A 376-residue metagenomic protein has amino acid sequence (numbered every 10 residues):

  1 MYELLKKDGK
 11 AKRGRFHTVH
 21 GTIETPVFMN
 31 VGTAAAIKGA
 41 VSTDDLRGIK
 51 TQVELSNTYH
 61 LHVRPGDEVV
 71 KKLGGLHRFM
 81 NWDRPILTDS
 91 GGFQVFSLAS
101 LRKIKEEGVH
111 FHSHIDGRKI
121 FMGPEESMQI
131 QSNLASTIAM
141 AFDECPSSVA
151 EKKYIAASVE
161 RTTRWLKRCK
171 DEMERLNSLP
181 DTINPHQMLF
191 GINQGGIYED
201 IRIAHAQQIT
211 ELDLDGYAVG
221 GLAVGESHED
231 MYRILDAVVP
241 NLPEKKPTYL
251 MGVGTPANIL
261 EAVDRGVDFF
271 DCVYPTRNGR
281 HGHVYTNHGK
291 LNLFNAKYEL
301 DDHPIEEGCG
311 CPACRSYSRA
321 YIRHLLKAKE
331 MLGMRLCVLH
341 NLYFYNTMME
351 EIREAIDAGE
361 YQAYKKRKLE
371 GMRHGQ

Functional and structural regions predicted by a protein language model:
M1-I183, A296-E299: Non-catalytic, usually N-terminal nucleic-acid engagement modules in DNA/RNA processing proteins
M1-R15, I23-G32, G39-A40, D143-V149 (+1 more regions): C-terminal extensions of enzymes
G21, E54, D89, Q131 (+5 more regions): Conserved, mostly hydrophobic/aromatic
S127, S158, T162-W165, C169 (+5 more regions): Alpha-helical packing segments of well-folded alpha/beta enzyme cores
S136, K167, D171-E174, P240-P243 (+4 more regions): Generic secondary-structure signature for well-ordered alpha-helical cores
S147-E151, A156, G216-L222, M331-M334: Glycine- and acidic
T163, E172, L176, N184 (+1 more regions): Glycine-rich phosphate/ribose-binding loops and adjacent secondary-structure elements that form binding surfaces
E172-D181, K246, I352-Y364: Surface-exposed helix-capping loop/turn segments at secondary-structure junctions
